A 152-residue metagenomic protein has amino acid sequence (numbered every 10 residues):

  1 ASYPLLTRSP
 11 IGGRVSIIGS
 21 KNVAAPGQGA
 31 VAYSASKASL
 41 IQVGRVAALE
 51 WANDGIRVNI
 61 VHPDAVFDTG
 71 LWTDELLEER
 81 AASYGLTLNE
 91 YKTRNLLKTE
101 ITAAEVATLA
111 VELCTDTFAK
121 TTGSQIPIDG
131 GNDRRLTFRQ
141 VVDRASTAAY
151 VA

Functional and structural regions predicted by a protein language model:
A1-P10, A48-L49, T115: Amphipathic alpha-helical dimer-interface segment in Rossmann-like NAD(P)H-dependent oxidoreductases
G12, A25-V31, N53, K98 (+1 more regions): Active-site loop immediately N-terminal to the catalytic Tyr-X3-Lys motif of short-chain dehydrogenase/reductase
S20: Residue(s) in the substrate-gating loop at a strand-loop-helix junction that position the organic substrate next
A25, F118, T122-A152: Short C-terminal tail/terminal secondary-structure segment of NAD(P)H-dependent dehydrogenase/reductase domains
S36, G44: Active-site helix of classical SDR
A52, R57, T121-G123: Short, small/polar-rich loop/turn modules that mediate ligand/substrate recognition or access, typified
N53, V66-N95, T137-S146: A glycine/serine/threonine-rich, flexible loop-to-helix segment that serves as the NAD(P) cofactor-binding "lid"
N95-V106: A conserved structural motif in NAD(P)-dependent oxidoreductases
